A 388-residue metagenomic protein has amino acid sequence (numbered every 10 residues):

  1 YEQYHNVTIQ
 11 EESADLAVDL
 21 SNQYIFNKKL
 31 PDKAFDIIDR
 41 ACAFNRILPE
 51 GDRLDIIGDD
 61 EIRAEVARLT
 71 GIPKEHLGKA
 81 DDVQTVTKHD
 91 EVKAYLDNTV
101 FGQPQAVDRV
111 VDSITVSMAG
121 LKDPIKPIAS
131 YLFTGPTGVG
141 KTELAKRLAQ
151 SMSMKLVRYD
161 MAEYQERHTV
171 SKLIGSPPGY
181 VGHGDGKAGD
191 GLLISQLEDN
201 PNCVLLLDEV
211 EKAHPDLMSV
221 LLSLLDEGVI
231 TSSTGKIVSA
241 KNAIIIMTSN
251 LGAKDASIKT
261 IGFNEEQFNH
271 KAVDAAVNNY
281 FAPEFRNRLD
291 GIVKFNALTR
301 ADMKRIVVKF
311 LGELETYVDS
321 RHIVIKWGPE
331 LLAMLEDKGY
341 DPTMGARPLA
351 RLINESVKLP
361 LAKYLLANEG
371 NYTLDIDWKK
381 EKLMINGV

Functional and structural regions predicted by a protein language model:
Y1-V388: AAA+ P-loop NTPase nucleotide-binding core of proteostasis motors
